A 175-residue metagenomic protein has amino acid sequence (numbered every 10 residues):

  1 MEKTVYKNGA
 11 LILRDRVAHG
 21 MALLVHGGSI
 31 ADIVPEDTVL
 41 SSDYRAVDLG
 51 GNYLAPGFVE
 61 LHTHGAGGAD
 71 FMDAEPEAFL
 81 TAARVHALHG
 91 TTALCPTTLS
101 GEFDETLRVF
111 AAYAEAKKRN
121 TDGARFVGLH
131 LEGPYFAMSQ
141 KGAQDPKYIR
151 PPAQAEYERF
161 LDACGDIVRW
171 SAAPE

Functional and structural regions predicted by a protein language model:
M1-L40: N-terminal metal-binding scaffold of metallo-dependent hydrolase/deaminase domains
T4-Y6, L40-P76, L80, R84: Replace "His-x-His-based motif
G9, L23, G28, G51 (+3 more regions): Divalent metal-coordination and catalytic microenvironments
H64, L80-V109, A124-A137, C164-E175: Divalent metal-dependent hydrolysis catalytic cores, especially in the metallo-beta-lactamase
G65-P76, A143-R150, R169: Active-site mouth loops of central-metabolism enzymes
A116, R150-E175: Histidine/acidic residue-rich metal-binding segments in metalloenzymes
K118-A124: Short helix-capping segments at alpha-helix termini
E132-P152, E156: Flexible glycine-/small-residue-enriched beta->alpha junction loops that bind anionic phosphate/pyrophosphate groups
